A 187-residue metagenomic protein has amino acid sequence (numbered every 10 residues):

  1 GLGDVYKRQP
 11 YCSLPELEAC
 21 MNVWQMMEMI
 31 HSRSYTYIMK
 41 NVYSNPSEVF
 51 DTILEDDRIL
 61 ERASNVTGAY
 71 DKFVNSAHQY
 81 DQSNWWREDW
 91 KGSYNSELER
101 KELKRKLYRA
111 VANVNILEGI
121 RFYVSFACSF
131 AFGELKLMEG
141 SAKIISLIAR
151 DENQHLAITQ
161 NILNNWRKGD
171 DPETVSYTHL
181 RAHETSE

Functional and structural regions predicted by a protein language model:
G1-Y6, H179-T185: Short, small-residue-biased leader/transition segments that mark boundaries at the very start of proteins
D4-P10, M26-R33, L107-F132, Q154-I158: Alpha-helical bundle segments that constitute or directly flank the non-heme di-iron/ferroxidase center
K7-R87: Long, hydrophobic, well-ordered secondary-structure blocks that form the structural core and pocket-lining surfaces
R8-A19, N41-V49, K101-K104, A127-L147 (+1 more regions): Inter-helical turn/loop segments and adjacent helix faces that build the functional surface of alpha-helical bundle
M21, V111-N115, I145: Short alpha-helical scaffolding segments that buttress acidic/His motifs in well-ordered protein cores
F50-F132: Eukaryotic endomembrane system proteins
A149, N153: C-terminal, active-site-flanking charged/polar segments
